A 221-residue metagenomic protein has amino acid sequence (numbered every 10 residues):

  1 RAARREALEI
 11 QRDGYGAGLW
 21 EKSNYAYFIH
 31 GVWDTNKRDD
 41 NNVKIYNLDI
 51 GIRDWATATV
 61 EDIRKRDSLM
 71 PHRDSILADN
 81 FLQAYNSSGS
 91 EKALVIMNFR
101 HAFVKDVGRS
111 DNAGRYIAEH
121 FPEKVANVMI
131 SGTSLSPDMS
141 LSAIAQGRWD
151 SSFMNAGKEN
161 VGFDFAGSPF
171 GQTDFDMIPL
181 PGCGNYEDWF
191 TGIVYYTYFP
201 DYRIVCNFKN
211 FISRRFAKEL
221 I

Functional and structural regions predicted by a protein language model:
R1-V107, A113-R115: A substrate-binding/cap region within the structured catalytic cores of diverse enzymes
V107, D111-I221: C-terminal regions of proteins
